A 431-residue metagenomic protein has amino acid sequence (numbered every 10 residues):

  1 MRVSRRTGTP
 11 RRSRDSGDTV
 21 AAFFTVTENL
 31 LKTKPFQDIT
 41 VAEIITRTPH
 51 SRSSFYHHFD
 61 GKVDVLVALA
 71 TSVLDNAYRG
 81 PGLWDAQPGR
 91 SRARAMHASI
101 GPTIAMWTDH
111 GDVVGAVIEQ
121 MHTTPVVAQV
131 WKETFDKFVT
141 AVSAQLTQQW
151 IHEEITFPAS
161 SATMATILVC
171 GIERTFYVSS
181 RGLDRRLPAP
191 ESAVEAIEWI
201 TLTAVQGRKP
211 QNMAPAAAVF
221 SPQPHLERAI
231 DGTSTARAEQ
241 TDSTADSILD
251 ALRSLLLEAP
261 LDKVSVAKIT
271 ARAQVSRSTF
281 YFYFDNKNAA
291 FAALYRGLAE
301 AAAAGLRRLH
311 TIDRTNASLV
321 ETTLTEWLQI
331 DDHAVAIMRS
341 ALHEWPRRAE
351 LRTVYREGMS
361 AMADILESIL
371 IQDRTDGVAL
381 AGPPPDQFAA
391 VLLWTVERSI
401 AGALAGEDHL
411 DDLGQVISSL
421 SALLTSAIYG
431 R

Functional and structural regions predicted by a protein language model:
M1-T7, T140, A144-Q148, T166 (+3 more regions): C-terminal peripheral helix-coil segments that are non-catalytic and often amphipathic
G17-E43, R47, P224, A229-K268: Short, amphipathic alpha-helix enriched in basic
T19, F23, K62, L69 (+21 more regions): Hydrophobic/aromatic residues within well-ordered alpha-helical segments
L30-D64, A68, L255-A289, A293: Helix-turn-helix
F59, E119-T124, F284, H343-R348: Short helix-capping/turn signature of helix-turn-helix
D64, A68, G82-D109, S161-L168 (+3 more regions): Hydrophobic alpha-helical connector segments
P81-P88, V114-M121, Q149-E153, T175-L183 (+4 more regions): Secondary-structure edge/capping motif, primarily at the C-terminal ends of alpha-helices and the immediately following
A105-D109, G115-I118, P125-I151, A162-T166 (+7 more regions): Amphipathic alpha-helical packing segments from all-alpha helical-bundle domains
